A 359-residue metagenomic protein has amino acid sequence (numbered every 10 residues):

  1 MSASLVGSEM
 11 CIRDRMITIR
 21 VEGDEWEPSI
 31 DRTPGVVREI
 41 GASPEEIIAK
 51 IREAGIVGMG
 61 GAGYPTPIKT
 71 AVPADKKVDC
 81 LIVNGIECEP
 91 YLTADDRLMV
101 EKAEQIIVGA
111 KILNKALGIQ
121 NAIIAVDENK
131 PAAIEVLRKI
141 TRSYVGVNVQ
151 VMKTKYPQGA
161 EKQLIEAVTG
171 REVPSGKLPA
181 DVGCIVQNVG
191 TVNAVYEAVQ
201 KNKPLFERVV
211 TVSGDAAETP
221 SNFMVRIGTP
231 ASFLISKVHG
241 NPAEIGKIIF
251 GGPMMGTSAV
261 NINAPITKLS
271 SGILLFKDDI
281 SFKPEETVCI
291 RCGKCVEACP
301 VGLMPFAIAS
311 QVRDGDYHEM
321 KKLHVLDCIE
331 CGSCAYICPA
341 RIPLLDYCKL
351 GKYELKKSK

Functional and structural regions predicted by a protein language model:
S2-G7, I12: Single conserved hydrophobic/aromatic residue that forms the stacking wall/gate of nucleotide- or nucleobase-binding
R13-T66: Fe-S ferredoxin-like electron-transfer domains and their immediately adjacent linker/connector regions across
D24-W26, I86, D96, V126-N129 (+3 more regions): Short, ordered loop/turn segments at secondary-structure junctions
I30-T33, A62-G63, K69-T70, L92-D96 (+5 more regions): Short acidic, glycine/serine/threonine-rich loops at helix termini
I40, P44, I51-Y64, A74-I106 (+3 more regions): Conserved mixed alpha/beta catalytic, RNA-binding, or beta-rich assembly cores of soluble enzyme, regulatory
A110: Polyanionic/metal-chelating signatures
I119-A231, K237-P242, G252: Hydrophobic alpha-helical positions that pack around
S270-K283, V296, P300-K359: Ferredoxin-type iron-sulfur electron-transfer modules in oxidoreductases and energy-metabolism complexes
